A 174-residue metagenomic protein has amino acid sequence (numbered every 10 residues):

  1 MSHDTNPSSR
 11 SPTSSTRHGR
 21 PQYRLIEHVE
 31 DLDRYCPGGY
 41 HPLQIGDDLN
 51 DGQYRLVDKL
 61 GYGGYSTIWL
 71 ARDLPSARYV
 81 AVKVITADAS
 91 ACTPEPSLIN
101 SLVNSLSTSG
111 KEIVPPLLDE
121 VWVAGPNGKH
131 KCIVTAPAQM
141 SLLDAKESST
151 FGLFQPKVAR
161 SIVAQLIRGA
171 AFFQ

Functional and structural regions predicted by a protein language model:
S2-L49: Juxta-kinase regulatory segment immediately upstream of eukaryotic protein kinase catalytic domains
D33, D73-N104: ATP-binding glycine-rich loop module of kinase domains
L49, I99-E112: Structural motif at the C-terminus of the N-lobe alphaC helix and the adjacent alphaC-beta4 loop of the Hanks-type
L56-G63, I68: Protein kinase glycine-rich loop
E112-P156: Conserved structural core of kinase catalytic domains
G169-Q174: Protein kinase catalytic-loop region centered on the HRD/HxD motif
